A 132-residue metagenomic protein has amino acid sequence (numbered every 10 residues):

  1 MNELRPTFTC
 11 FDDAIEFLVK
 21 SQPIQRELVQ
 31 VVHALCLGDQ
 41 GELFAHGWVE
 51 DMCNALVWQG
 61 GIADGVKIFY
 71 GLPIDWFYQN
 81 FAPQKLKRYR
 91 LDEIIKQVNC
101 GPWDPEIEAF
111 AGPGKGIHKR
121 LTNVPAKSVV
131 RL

Functional and structural regions predicted by a protein language model:
M1-L132: A structural boundary/capping signal
